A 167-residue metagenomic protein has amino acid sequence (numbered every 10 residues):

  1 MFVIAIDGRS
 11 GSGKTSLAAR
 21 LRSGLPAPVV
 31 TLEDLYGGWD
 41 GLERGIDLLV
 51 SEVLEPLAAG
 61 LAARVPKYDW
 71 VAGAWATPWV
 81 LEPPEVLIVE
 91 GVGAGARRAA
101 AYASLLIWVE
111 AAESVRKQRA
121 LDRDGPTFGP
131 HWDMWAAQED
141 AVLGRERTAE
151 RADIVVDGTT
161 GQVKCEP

Functional and structural regions predicted by a protein language model:
V3-A5: Short hydrophobic/aromatic beta-strand immediately N-terminal to the Walker A/P-loop
R9: P-loop (Walker A) phosphate-binding loop of NTP-binding proteins
K14: Conserved lysine of the Walker
P28, L32-V89: Conserved nucleotide-sensing/catalytic segment adjacent to the nucleotide-binding pocket in NTP-handling enzymes
E33, S104, D153: Receiver (REC) domain switch/active-site residues of two-component response regulators
T77-D124: ATP-dependent NMP and nucleoside kinases share a basic, alpha-helical "lid"
P78, A96, G125-P167: Small-molecule kinase domains that catalyze NTP-dependent phosphoryl transfer to phosphate-bearing small molecules
